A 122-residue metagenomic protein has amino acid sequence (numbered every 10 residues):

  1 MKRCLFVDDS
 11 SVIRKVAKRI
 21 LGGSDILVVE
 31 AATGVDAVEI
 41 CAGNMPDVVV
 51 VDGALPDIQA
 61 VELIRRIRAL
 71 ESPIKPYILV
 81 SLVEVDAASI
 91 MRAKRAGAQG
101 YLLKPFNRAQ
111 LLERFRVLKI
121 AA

Functional and structural regions predicted by a protein language model:
S11-V29: Two-component/phosphorelay signaling modules centered on CheY-like receiver
D25-A32, I40, L102: Short hydrophobic/Thr-rich beta-strand motif most characteristic of the beta2 strand and flanking loop of CheY-like
E39, V61-I74: Short amphipathic alpha-helix used as the core "switch/output" element in two-component signaling
N44-V51, L55: Active-site beta3 strand of CheY-like receiver
P56, D86, P105: The feature encodes the CheY-like receiver
E62, E84-G100, E113: Alpha4 helix (beta4-alpha4-beta5 surface) of REC/receiver domains from two-component response regulators
L79-S81: Hydrophobic/aromatic residues positioned on beta-strands within the core alpha/beta folds
F106-F115: C-terminal output helix
